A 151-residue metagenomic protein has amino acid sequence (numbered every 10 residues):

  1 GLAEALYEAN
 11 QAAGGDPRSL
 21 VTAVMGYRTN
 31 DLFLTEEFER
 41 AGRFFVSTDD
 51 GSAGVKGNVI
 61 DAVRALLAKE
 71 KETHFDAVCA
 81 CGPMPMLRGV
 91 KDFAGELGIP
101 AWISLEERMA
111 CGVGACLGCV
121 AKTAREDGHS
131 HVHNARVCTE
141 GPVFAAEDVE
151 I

Functional and structural regions predicted by a protein language model:
G1-E106: FNR/FR-type flavoprotein reductase catalytic core
G1-L2, M84-P85, E106-P142: Local cysteine-cluster metal-coordination motifs and their immediate loop/turn environment, predominantly Fe-S cluster
N30-T35, C111, A145-A146: A short beta-to-alpha transition loop/helix N-cap that caps and shapes the active-site region
E39-A41, A62, L117-A121, I151: Generic alpha-helical propensity signal that fires on short helical segments and nearby coil/disordered stretches
K71, D127-G128, I151: Short, low-complexity, intrinsically disordered N-terminal peptides in bacterial proteins
H131, A146-I151: SAM-dependent methyltransferases
